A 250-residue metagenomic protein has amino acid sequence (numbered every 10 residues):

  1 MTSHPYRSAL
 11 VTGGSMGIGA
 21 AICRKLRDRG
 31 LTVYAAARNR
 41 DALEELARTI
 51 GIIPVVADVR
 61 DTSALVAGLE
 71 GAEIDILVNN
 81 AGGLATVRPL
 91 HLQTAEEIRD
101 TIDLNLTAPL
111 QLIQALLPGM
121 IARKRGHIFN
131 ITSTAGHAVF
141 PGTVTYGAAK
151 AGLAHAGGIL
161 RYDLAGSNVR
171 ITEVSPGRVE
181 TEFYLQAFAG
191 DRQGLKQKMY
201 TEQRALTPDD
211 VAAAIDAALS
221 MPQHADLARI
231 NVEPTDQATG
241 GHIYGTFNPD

Functional and structural regions predicted by a protein language model:
S15-M16: Conserved glycine-rich cofactor-binding loop
R88-L90, E97-I102: Substrate-binding pocket helix/loop in short-chain dehydrogenase/reductase
H91, F140-V144, Q203: Active-site loop immediately N-terminal to the catalytic Tyr-X3-Lys motif of short-chain dehydrogenase/reductase
I113, A149: Active-site helix of classical SDR
P118, Y162-D163: Alpha-helical segment proximal to the catalytic Tyr-Lys
S133: Residue(s) in the substrate-gating loop at a strand-loop-helix junction that position the organic substrate next
E173-G177, Q193-G241, G245: C-terminal helical subdomain
